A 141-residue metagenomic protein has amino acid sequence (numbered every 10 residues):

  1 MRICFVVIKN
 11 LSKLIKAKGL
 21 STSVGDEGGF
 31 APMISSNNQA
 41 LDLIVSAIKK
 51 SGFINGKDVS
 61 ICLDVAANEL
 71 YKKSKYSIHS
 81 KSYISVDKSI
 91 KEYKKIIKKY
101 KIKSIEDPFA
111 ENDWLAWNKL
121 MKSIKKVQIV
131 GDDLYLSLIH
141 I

Functional and structural regions predicted by a protein language model:
M1-V127, L134-L136: Metal-dependent enolase-superfamily TIM-barrel catalytic cores that perform enediolate-based chemistry
I139-I141: Conserved small/polar residues in nucleotide/adenosyl-binding loops
